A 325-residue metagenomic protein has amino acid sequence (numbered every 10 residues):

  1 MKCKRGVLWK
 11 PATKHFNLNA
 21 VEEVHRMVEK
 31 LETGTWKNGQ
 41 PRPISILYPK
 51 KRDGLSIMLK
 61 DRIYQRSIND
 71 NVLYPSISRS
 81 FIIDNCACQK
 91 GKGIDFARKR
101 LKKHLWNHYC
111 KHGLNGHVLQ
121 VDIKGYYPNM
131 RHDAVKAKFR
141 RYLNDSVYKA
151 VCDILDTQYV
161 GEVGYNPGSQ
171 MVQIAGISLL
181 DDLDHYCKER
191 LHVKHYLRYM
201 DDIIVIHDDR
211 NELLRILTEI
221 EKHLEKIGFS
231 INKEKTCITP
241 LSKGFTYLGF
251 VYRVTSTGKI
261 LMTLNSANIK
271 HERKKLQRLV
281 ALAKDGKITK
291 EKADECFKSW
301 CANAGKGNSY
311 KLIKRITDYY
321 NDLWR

Functional and structural regions predicted by a protein language model:
M1-V135, L143: Conserved two-metal-ion catalytic palm core of "right-hand" nucleic acid polymerases, unifying RNA-dependent RNA
E23, K30, K99-M200, I204-E221 (+4 more regions): Conserved polymerase palm-domain catalytic core
T35-G39, V193-M200, E272-K284: Short, conserved aromatic-histidine micro-motifs
I57-M58, R66, I154-G161, N166 (+3 more regions): Right-hand nucleic-acid polymerase module
I68-N71, I220, L224: PAPS/PAP-binding and catalytic site of the sulfotransferase fold
N69, L73, G176, L180 (+2 more regions): Amphipathic alpha-helical core segments of compact helical bundles
S78, E189-H195, G228-N232: Surface-exposed helix-capping loop/turn segments at secondary-structure junctions
S80-D84, V151, F229-E234: A short, aromatic/hydrophobic, helix- or strand-capping loop or linear motif that either lines the entrance/gate
